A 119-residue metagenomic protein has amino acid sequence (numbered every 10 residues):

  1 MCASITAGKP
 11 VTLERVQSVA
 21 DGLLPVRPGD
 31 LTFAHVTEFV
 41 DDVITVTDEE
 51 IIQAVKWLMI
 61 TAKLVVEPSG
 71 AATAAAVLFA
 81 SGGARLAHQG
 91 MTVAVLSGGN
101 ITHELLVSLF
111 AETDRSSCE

Functional and structural regions predicted by a protein language model:
M1-F39, G83-E119: Glycine-rich phosphate/pyrophosphate-binding loop at beta-loop-alpha junctions
G29-Q89: Active-site-adjacent helical/loop segments in soluble small-molecule enzymes
